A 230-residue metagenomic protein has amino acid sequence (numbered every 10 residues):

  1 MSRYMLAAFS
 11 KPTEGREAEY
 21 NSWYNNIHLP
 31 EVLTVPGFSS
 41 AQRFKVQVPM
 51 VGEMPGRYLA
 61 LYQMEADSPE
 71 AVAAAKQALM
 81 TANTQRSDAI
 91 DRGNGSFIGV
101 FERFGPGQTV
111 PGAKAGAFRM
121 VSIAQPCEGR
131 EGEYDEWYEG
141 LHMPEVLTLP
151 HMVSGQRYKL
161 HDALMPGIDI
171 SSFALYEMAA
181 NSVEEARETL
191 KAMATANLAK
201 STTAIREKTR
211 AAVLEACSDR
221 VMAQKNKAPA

Functional and structural regions predicted by a protein language model:
M1-A230: Macromolecular interaction modules
